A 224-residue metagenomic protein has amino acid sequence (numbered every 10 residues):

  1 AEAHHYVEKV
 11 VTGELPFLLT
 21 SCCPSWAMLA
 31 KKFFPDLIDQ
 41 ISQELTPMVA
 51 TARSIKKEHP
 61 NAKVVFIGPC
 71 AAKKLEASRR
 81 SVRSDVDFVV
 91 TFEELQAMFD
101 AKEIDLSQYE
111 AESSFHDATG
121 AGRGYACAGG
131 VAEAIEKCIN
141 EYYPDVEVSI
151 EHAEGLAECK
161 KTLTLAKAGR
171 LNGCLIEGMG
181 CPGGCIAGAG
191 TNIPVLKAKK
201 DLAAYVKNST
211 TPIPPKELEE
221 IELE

Functional and structural regions predicted by a protein language model:
A1-E224: Iron-sulfur-associated redox domains of electron-transfer enzymes in respiratory and anaerobic energy metabolism
